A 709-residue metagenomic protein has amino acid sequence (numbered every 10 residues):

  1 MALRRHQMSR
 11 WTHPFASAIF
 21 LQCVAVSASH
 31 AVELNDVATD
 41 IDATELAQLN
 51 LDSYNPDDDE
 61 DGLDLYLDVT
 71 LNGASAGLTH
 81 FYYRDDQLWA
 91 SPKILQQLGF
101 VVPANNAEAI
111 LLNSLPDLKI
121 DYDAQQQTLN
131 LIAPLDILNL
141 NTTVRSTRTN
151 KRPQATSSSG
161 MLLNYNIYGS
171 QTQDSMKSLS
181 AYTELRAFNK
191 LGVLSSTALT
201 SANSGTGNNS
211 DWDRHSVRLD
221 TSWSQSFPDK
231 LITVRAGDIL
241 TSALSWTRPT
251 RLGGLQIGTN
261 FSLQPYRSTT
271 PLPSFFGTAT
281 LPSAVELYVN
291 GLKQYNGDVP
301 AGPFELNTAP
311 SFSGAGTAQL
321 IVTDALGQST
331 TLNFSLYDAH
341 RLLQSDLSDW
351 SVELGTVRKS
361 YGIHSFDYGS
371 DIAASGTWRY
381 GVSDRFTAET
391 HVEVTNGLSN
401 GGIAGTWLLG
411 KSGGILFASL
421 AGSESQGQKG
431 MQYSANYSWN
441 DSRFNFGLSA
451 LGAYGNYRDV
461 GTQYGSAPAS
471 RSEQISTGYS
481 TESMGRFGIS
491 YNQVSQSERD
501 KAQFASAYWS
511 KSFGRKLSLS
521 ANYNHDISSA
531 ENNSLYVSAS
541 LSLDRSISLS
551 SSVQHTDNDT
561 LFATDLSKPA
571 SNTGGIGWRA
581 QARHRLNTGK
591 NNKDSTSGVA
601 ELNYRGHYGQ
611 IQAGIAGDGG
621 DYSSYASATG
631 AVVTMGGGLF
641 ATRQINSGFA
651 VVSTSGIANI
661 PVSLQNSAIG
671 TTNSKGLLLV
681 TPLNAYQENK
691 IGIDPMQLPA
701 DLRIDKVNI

Functional and structural regions predicted by a protein language model:
A2-R4, W11-T12, S17-L21, A28-T269 (+2 more regions): Post-signal-peptide, soluble extracytosolic/periplasmic N-terminal scaffold domains of envelope/secretory systems
Y82-A90, A309-A315, L677-I691, Q697-P699 (+1 more regions): Short Pro-Gly-centered beta-turn/loop motif in secreted/extracellular proteins
S91-Q97, Q319-V322, A600-N603, Y686-L698: A short, solvent-exposed beta-strand micro-motif common in secreted/extracellular proteins
N106-P116, T330-F334, Q697-I709: Structured interaction patches on ligand/partner-binding surfaces of diverse proteins
N139-S158, T330-I363, S548-S551, G636-S653: Low-complexity, Pro/Ser/Thr- and charge-rich linker/hinge segments at domain boundaries
P153-Q154, L179-L191, W212-P228, Y368-D384 (+13 more regions): Feature captures outer-membrane beta-barrel proteins of Gram-negative bacteria and organelles
N166-T172, L199-N203, I239-T241, T280 (+16 more regions): Outer-membrane beta-barrel pore domains and translocons
A668-G676: Short, acidic Ser/Thr/Gly-rich low-complexity loop/linker segments typical of extracellular and cell-surface proteins
